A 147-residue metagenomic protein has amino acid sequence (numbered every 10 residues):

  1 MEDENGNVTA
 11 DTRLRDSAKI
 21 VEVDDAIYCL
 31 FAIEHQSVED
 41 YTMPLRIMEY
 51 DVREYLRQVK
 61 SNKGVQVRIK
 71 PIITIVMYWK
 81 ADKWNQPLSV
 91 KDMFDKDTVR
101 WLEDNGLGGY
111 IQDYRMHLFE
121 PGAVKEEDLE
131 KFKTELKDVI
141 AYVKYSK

Functional and structural regions predicted by a protein language model:
M1-K147: Elongated, amphipathic alpha-helical interaction scaffolds
